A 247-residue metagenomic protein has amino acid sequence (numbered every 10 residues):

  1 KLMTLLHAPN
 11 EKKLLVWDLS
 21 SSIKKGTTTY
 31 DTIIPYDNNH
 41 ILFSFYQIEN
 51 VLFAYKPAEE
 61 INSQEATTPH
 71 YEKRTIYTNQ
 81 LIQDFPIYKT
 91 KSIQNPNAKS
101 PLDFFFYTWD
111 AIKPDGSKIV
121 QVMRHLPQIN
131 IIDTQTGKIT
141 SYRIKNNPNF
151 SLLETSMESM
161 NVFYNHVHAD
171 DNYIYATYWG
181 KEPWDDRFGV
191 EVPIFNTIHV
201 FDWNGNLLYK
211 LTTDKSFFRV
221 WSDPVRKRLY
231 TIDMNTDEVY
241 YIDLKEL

Functional and structural regions predicted by a protein language model:
K1, L42-N50, S100-G116, V122 (+2 more regions): Structural signature of eukaryotic scaffold interfaces centered on beta-propeller domains
T4, F53-K56, Q121, A176 (+1 more regions): Residue position within the beta-strands of beta-propeller blades
P9-I61, P69: Asp-box/WD-like beta-propeller blade repeats and closely related beta-sheet repeat scaffolds
L14-I23, T67-N79, G137, G189-N206: Beta-propeller blade signature
G26-N39, T78-F105, K138-S159, K210 (+1 more regions): Surface-exposed loop and turn segments in beta-propeller and other repeat-based domains that flank or scaffold
A54-T67, A176-P193, V239-I242: Short, conserved, GDST-rich strand-edge loop motifs in beta-rich repeat architectures
M157-V200: Loop/turn-rich, solvent-exposed surfaces of beta-rich toroidal or solenoidal domains
W221-L247: Blade-level signature of beta-propeller repeat domains, shared across WD40, Kelch, NHL, RCC1 and BNR/Asp-box propellers
